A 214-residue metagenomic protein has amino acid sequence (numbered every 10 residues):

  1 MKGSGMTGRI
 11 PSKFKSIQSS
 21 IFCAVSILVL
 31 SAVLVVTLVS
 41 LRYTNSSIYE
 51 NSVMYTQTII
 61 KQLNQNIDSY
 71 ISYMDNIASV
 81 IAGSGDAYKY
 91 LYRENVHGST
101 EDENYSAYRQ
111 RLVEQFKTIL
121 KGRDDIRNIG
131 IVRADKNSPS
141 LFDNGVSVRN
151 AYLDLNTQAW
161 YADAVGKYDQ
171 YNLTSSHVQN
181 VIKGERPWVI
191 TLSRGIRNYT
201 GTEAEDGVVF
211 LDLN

Functional and structural regions predicted by a protein language model:
M1-K15, S47, Y55, Q170-L173 (+1 more regions): N-terminal sensory and localization modules of signal-transduction and trafficking proteins
K15-H97: Juxtamembrane extracytoplasmic/periplasmic/luminal helical "stalk" adjacent to the first N-terminal
N51-S52, E103-R111: Signal-transducing coiled-coil linker helices
Q57, K61, R109-K117: Short amphipathic alpha-helical segments
L63, T100-S106, S147-A151: Second-shell loop/turn segments in exported
D68, A82, F116-D124, V165: Short regulatory alpha-helical segment in sensory/regulatory domains of signaling proteins that mediates
I71, Y105-R109, L211: Solvent-exposed, acidic/flexible segments
K121-N128, D135-D212: Extracytoplasmic/periplasmic ligand-binding sensor regions of membrane-associated signaling proteins
